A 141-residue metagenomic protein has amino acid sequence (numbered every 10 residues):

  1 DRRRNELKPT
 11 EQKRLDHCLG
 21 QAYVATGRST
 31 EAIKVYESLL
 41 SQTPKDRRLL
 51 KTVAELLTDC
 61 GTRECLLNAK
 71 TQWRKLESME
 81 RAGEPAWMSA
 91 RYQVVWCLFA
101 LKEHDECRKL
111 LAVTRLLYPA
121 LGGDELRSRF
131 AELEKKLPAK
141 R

Functional and structural regions predicted by a protein language model:
D1-G27, K34, S38: Acidic, serine/threonine- and glycine-rich low-complexity intrinsically disordered segments that serve as flexible
D1-L7, T43, W73-G83, L117-E125: Alpha-helical junction/boundary sensor with strong preference for TPR arrays
N5, T10-R14, D46, A69 (+2 more regions): Residues that mark the junctions of alpha-helical repeat units in TPR/alpha-solenoid scaffolds
H17-C18, A25, T52-L56, Y92-Q93 (+2 more regions): "A position-specific structural signal for the A-helix of alpha-solenoid helical repeats
G27, G61-E64, K102: Residue-level detector of the short coil/turn that links helix A to helix B within each tetratricopeptide repeat
P85-D105, K109-A112, L116-A120: Extended alpha-helical scaffolding segments
